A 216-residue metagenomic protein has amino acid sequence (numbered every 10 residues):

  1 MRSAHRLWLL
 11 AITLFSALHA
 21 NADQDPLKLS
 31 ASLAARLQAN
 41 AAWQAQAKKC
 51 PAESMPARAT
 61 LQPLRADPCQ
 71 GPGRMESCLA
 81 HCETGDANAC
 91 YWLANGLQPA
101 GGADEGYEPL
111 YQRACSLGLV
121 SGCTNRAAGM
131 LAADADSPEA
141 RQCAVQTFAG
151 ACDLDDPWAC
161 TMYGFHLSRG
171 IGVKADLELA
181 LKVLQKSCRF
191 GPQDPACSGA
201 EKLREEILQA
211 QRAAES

Functional and structural regions predicted by a protein language model:
M1-W8: Bacterial N-terminal signal peptides that target proteins for export
W8-A17: Bacterial N-terminal signal peptides
A22-E76: N-terminal leader/linker segments that initiate helical-solenoid repeat arrays
E53-S54, T84-A87, A100, L117-V120 (+4 more regions): Short helix-capping/linker turns of helical repeat alpha-solenoids
T60-L64, C90-P99, C123-A133, M162-R169 (+1 more regions): Hydrophobic face of amphipathic alpha-helices that form TPR/SEL1-like repeat modules and related alpha-solenoid
P68-E76, G101-L110, D136-T147, K174-V183: Structural signature of tandem alpha-helical TPR/SEL1-like repeats, specifically the intra-repeat loop/turn
A80-H81, R113-A114, G150-A151, S187: Canonical positions in the second alpha-helix
Q193-S216: Terminal, low-structured helical/coil segments at or just beyond the last alpha-helical repeat
